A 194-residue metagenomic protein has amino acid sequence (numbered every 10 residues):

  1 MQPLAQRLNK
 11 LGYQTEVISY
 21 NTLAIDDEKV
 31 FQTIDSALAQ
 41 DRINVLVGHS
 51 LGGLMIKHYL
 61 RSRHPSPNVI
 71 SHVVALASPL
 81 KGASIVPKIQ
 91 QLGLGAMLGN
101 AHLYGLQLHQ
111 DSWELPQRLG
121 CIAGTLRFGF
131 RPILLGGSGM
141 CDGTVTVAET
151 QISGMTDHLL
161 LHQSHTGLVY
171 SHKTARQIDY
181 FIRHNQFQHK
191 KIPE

Functional and structural regions predicted by a protein language model:
Q2, H58-Y59, V86, I133 (+2 more regions): Hydrophobic alpha-helical membrane-insertion segments
P3-N9, T15-I18, L23-R118: Serine-dependent carboxylesterase/thioesterase catalytic core of lipase-like alpha/beta-hydrolase/SGNH enzymes
K10, Q14, H184-F187: Short helix-loop boundary/capping segments at the starts of domains
E114-E194: C-terminal catalytic-base region of ester-bond hydrolases, centering on the histidine of the charge-relay
